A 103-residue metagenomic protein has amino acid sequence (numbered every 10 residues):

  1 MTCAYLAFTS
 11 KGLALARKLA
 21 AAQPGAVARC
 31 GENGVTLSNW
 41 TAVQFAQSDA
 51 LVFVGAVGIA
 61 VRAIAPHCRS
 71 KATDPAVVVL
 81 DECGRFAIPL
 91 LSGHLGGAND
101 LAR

Functional and structural regions predicted by a protein language model:
M1-E32: N-terminal basic/disordered segments at the start of proteins
M1-T2, A46-A50, A72-A76, E82-R85: Short coil/turn connectors at secondary-structure junctions
G12-L15, I59-A63, A98: Short glycine/serine/threonine-rich phosphate/pyrophosphate-binding segments that cradle anionic phosphate groups
A26-E32, V52-G55, V79-L80: General beta-strand structural signal in soluble alpha/beta enzymes
E32, V57-I59, E82-R85, S92-G93: Short, ordered loop/turn segments at secondary-structure junctions
L37-V61: Short, structured active-site "lid" loops
R62-T73: Short Gly/Thr/Asp-enriched flexible loops that form oxyanion-binding sites at enzyme active sites
R85-R103: Short, glycine-/small-residue-rich phosphate/pyrophosphate-handling segment
